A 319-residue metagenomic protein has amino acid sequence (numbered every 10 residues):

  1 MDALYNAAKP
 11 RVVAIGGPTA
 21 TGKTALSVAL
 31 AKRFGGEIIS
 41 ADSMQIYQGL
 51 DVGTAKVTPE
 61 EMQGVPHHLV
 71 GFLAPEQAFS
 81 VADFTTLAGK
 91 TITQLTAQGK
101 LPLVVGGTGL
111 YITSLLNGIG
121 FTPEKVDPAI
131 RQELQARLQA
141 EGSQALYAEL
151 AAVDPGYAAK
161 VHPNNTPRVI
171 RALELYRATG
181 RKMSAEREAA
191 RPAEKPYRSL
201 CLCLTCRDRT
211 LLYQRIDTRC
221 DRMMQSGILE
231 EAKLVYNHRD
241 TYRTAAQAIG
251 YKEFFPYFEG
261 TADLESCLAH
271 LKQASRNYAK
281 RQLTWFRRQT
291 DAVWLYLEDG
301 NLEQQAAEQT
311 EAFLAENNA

Functional and structural regions predicted by a protein language model:
M1-A319: Phosphate/pyrophosphate-binding catalytic cores of soluble transferases and nucleic-acid-acting enzymes
